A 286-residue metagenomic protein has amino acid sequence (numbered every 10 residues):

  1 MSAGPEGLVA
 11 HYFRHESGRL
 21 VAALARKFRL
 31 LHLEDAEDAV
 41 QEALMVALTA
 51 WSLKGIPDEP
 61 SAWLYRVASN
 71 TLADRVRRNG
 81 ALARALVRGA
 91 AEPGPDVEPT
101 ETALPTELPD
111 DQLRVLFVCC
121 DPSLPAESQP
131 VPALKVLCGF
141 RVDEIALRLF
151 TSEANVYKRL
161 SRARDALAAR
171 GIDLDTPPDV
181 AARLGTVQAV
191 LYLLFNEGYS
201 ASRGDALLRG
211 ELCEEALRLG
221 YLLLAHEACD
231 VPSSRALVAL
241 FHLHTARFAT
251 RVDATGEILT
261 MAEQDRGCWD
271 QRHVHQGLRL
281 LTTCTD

Functional and structural regions predicted by a protein language model:
S2-H11, V21-V40, A50-D58, S152-A154 (+2 more regions): Short, charged helix-capping/linker segments at alpha-helix termini
S17, E127-S128: The N-cap/first-turn positions of alpha helices within or immediately adjacent to helix-turn-helix DNA-binding domains
S17, K54-I56, S61-Y65, A83-R88: Key residue(s) within conserved catalytic/signature motifs
K27-F28, Q41-P60, R78-G80, R170-L174 (+2 more regions): Sigma70-family region 2
D38-M45, D58-N70, K158: Structural recognition of an alpha-helix C-terminal capping motif at a helix-to-coil junction
V40, W51, A68, V76 (+3 more regions): DNA major-groove recognition helix of helix-turn-helix
S69-V87: Arg/Lys-rich amphipathic alpha helix in sigma70-family domain 2
V87-E127, A133-E144, T151-D286: Amphipathic helix-loop-helix modules that constitute alpha-helical solenoid scaffolds
